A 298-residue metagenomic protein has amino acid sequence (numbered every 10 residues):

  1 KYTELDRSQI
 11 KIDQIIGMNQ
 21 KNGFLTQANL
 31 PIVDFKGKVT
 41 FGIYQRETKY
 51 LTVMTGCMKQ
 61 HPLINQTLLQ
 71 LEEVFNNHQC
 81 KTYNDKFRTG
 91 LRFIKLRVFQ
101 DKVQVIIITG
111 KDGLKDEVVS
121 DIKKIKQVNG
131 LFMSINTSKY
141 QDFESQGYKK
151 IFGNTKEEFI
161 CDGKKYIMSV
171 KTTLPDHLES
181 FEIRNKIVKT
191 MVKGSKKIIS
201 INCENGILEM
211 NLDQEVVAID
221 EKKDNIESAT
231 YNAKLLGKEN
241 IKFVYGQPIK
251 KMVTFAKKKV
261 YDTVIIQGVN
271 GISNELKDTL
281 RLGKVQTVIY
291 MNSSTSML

Functional and structural regions predicted by a protein language model:
K1-F87: Extended interfacial segments that mediate partner engagement and assembly in macromolecular machines
N19-L25, L91, L96, N205-L208: Feature of Fe-S/electron-transfer and energy-metabolism proteins that preferentially highlights extended coupling
T26, V103, S195-K196: Nucleotide donor/acceptor-binding cores
N29-P31, F93-K95, E158: Short, surface-exposed charged micro-motifs
V33, L96-G110, K165-S169, T263: Short, aliphatic-rich beta-strand segments
K36-Q45, D101-I107, D142-S145: Short, well-ordered strand-loop elements centered on a beta-strand within folded domains, enriched for acidic residues
G37, T48-Y50, D101, D162-K164 (+1 more regions): Short acidic/polar mixed-charge low-complexity motifs
L114-L298: Rossmann-like S-adenosyl-L-methionine
